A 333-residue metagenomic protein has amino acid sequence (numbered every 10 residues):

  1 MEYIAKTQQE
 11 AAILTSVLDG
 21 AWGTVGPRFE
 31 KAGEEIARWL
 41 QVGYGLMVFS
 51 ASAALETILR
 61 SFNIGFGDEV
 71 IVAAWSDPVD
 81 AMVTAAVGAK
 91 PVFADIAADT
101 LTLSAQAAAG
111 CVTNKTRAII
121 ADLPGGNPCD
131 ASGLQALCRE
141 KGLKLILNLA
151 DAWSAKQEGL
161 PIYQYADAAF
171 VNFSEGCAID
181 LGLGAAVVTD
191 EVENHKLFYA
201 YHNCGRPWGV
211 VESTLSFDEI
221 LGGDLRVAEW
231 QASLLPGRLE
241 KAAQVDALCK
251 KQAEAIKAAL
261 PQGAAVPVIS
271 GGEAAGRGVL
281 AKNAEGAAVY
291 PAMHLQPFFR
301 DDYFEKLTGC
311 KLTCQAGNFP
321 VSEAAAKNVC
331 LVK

Functional and structural regions predicted by a protein language model:
M1-S61, G65, A86-V87, R139 (+3 more regions): Conserved PLP-binding active-site segment in aminotransferase class I/II-type PLP enzymes
I13-L14, I36, A54, V70 (+14 more regions): Generic structural signal for small/hydrophobic residues in well-ordered secondary structure, especially within
A37, T84, C138, L143 (+2 more regions): A generic structural signal for well-ordered alpha-helical segments
I58-T113, I120: Conserved PLP-anchoring active-site segment centered on the Schiff-base-forming lysine
D99-L181, A186-V188, E193-N194: Active-site phosphate-binding strand-loop segment of PLP-dependent enzymes
A152-G159, Y165-G276: Active-site region of PLP-dependent enzymes
R206-T214, A281-C330: Conserved PLP cofactor-binding pocket of PLP-dependent enzymes
